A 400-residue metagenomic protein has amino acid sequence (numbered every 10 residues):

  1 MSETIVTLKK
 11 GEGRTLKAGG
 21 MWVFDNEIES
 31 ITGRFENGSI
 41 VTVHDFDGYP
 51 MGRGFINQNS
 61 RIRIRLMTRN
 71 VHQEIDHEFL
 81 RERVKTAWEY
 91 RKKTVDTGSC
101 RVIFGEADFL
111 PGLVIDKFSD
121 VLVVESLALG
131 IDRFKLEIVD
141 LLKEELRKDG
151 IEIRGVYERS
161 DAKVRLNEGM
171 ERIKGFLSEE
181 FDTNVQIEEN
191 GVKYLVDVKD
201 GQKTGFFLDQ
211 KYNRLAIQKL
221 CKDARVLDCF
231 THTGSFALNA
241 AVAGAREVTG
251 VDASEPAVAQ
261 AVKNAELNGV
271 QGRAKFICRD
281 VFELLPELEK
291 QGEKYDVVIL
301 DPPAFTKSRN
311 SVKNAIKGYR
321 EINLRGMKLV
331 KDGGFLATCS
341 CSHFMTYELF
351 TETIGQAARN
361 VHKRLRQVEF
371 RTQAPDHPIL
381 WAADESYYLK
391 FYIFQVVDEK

Functional and structural regions predicted by a protein language model:
M1-S119: Non-catalytic accessory regions of SAM-dependent methyltransferases
I103-D116, K135-F206: Non-catalytic substrate-recognition/targeting regions of SAM-dependent transferases
D223-H232: Conserved class I S-adenosyl-L-methionine
T233-R246: Conserved SAM-binding loop of SAM-dependent methyltransferases across substrates and taxa, primarily the Class I
E247-D252: Conserved SAM-binding motif I beta-strand of class I
P256-I299: S-adenosyl-L-methionine
Y295-R325: Mobile active-site "lid"/loop adjacent to the S-adenosyl-L-methionine
E321, F335-K400: C-terminal catalytic and target-recognition region of SAM-dependent MTase-like enzymes, primarily methyltransferases
